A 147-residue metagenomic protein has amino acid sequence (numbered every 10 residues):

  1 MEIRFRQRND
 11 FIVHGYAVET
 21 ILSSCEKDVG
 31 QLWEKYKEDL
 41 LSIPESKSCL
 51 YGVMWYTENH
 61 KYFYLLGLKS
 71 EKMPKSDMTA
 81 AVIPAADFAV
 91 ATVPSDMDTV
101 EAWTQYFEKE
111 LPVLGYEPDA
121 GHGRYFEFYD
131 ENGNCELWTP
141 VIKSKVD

Functional and structural regions predicted by a protein language model:
M1-D147: A solvent-exposed interaction/effector surface
